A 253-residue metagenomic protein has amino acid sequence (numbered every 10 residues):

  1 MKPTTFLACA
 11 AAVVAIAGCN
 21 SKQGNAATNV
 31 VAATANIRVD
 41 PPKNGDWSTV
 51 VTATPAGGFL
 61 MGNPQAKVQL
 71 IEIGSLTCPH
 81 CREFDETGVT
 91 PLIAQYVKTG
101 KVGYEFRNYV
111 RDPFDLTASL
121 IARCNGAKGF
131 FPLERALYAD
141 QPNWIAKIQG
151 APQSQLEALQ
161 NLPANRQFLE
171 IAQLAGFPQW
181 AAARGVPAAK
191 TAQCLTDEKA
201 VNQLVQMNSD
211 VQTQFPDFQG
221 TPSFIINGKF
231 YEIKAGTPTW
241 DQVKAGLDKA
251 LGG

Functional and structural regions predicted by a protein language model:
K2-C9, V13-L116, N208, Q212: Extracytoplasmic thiol/disulfide redox context detector
P3-L7, N20-A32, I37, S75 (+1 more regions): C-terminal cap of thioredoxin/glutaredoxin-like
A17, Q141-W144, A200-N202: A short hydrophobic/aromatic micro-motif that marks alpha-helical segments and, especially, helix-coil
W47-S48, C124-N125, C194: Functionally engaged cysteine thiol sites
A56-G57, T117, L133, T191: Glycine-rich, flexible loop/turn motifs
G62-A66, E105-F106, Q149-G150, Q179-A183 (+1 more regions): Short hydrophobic/aromatic-rich motifs at helix boundaries and adjacent loops
R82-E170, P216: Structural alpha/beta surface segment adjacent to cysteine/selenocysteine redox centers across thiol/disulfide enzymes
